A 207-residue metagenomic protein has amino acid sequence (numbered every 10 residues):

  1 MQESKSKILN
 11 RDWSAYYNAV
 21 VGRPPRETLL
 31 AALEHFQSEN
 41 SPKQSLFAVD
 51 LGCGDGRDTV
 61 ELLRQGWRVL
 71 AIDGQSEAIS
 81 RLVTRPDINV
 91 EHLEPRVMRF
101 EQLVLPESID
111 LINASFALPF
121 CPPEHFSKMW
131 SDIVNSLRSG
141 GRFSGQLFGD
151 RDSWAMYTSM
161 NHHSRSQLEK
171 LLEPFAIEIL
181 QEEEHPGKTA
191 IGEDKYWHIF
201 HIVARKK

Functional and structural regions predicted by a protein language model:
M1-Q44, G54-V104, E124-K128, R142-K207: Class I (Rossmann-like) S-adenosyl-L-methionine-dependent methyltransferase catalytic domain, capturing the SAM-binding
L46, D110: Conserved acidic residues
L51: Conserved beta-strand/loop positions that form the S-adenosyl-L-methionine
E107: Active-site charged/polar residues at nucleotide-handling catalytic sites that mediate phosphoryl, nucleotidyl
N113: A conserved beta-strand element that flanks and buttresses the S-adenosyl-L-methionine
F116-A117: Short catalytic micro-motifs in class I SAM-dependent methyltransferases
F120: ABC ATPase nucleotide-binding domain "signature" loop
S127-S139: A short glycine-rich, Lys/Arg-flanked "PGG" loop and its adjoining helix->strand segment in the class I
